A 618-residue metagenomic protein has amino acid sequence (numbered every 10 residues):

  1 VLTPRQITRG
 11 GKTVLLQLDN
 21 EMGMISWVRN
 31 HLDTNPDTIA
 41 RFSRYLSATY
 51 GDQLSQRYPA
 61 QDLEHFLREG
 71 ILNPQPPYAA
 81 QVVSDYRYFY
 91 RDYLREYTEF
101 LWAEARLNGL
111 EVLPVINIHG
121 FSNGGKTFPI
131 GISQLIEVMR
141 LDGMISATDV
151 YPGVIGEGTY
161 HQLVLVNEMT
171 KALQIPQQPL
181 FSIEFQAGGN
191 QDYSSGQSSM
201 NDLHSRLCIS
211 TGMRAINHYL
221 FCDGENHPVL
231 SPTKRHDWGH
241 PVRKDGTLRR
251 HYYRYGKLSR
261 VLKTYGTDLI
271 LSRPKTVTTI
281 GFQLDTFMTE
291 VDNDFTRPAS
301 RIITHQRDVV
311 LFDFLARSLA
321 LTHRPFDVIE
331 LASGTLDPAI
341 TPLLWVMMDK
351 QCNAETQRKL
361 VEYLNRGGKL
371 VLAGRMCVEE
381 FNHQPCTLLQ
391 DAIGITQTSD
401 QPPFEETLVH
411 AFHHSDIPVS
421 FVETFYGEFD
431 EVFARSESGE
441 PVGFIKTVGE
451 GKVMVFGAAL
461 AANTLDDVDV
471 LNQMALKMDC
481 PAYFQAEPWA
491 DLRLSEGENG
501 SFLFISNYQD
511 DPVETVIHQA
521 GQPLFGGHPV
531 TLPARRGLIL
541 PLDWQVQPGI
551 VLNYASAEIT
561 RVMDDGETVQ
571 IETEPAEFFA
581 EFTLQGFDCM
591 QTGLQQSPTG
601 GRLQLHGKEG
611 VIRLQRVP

Functional and structural regions predicted by a protein language model:
V1-I136: Polysaccharide-binding and catalytic clefts of secreted carbohydrate-active enzymes
Q6, L135-L141, M169-Q177: Acidic (Asp/Glu)-rich catalytic clusters
G11-K12, A60-L107, E111-L113, V164-L165 (+2 more regions): Carbohydrate-binding surfaces of carbohydrate-active enzymes
Q17, E21-T34, W102-Q162, D192-G196 (+4 more regions): Substrate-binding cleft/loops of secretory-pathway carbohydrate-active enzymes
H31, P36, R358, T515-I517 (+1 more regions): Surface-exposed flexible segments
E572-P618: Beta-strand-rich ligand-recognition modules
